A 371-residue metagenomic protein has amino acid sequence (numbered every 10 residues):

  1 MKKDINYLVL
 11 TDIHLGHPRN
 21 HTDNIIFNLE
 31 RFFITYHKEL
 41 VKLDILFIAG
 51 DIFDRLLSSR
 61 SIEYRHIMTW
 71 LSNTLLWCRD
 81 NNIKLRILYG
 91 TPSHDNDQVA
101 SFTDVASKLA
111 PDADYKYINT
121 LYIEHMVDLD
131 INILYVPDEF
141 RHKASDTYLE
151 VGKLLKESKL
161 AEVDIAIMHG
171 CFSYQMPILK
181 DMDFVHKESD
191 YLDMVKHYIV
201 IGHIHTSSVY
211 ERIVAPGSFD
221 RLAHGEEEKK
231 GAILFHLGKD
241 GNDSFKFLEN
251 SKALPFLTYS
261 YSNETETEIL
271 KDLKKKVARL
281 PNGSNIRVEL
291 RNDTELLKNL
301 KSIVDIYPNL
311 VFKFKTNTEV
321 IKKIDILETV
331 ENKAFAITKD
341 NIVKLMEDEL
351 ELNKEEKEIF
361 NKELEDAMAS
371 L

Functional and structural regions predicted by a protein language model:
M1-L8, E124-Y135, K159-I165, I213 (+2 more regions): Beta-strand-turn-beta hairpins that frame and shape the catalytic cleft of phosphate-ester-processing enzymes
K2, K239-L371: Accessory, non-catalytic peripheral segments of nucleic-acid enzymes
K3-N6, I13, H17-H125, L192: Core catalytic region of metal-dependent phosphoesterases/phosphodiesterases, especially metallo-beta-lactamase-like
T11-L15, D51-F53, G90-S93, V136-E139 (+4 more regions): Active-site metal-binding loops of divalent metal-dependent hydrolases
L76, R86-S189: Conserved catalytic scaffold of divalent metal-dependent phosphoesterases
W77-N81, K156-L160, S189-V195, L280 (+1 more regions): Short, conserved loop/helix-junction motifs that constitute active-site signature segments in enzyme catalytic cores
D114-K116, D130-I133, E211-S218, V304-K315: Active-site regions of enzymes building and remodeling cell-envelope glycoconjugates
I178-D243: Conserved beta-sheet core of the metallophosphoesterase superfamily
